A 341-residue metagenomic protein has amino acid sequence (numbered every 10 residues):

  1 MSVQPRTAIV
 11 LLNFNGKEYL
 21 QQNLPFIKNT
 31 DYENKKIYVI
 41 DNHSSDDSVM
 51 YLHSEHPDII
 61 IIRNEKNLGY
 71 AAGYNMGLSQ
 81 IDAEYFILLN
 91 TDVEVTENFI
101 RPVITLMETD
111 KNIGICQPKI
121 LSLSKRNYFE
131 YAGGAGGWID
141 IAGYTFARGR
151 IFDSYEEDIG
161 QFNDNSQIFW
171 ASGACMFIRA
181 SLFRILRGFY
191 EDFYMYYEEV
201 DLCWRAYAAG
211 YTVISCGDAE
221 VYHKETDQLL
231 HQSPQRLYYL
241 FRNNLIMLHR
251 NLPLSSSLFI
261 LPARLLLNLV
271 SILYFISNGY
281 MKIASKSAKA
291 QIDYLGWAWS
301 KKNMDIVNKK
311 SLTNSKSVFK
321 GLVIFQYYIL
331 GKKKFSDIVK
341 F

Functional and structural regions predicted by a protein language model:
V10, V213-V323, Y327-Y328: Active-site-adjacent helix/loop segment of glycosyltransferases that harbors family-specific signature motifs
Q21, D46-S54: Acidic helix N-cap motif at the loop->helix transition within catalytic regions of sugar-transfer enzymes
P25-N34: Short, acidic, metal-binding catalytic loop of nucleotide-sugar glycosyltransferases
N34-H43, I62-N64: Short beta-strand/loop segment that forms part of the nucleotide-sugar
R63-I81, T91-V93, P102: Glycine-rich, basic loop-to-helix element that forms the pyrophosphate-binding segment of sugar-nucleotide handling
F86: Short aromatic/hydrophobic "clamp" motif used to bind/position activated sugar donors
E94-G133, G137-Y144: Conserved donor NDP-sugar-binding/catalytic core segment of glycosyltransferases
F162-E220: A short, conserved alpha-helix in the catalytic core of glycosyltransferases
